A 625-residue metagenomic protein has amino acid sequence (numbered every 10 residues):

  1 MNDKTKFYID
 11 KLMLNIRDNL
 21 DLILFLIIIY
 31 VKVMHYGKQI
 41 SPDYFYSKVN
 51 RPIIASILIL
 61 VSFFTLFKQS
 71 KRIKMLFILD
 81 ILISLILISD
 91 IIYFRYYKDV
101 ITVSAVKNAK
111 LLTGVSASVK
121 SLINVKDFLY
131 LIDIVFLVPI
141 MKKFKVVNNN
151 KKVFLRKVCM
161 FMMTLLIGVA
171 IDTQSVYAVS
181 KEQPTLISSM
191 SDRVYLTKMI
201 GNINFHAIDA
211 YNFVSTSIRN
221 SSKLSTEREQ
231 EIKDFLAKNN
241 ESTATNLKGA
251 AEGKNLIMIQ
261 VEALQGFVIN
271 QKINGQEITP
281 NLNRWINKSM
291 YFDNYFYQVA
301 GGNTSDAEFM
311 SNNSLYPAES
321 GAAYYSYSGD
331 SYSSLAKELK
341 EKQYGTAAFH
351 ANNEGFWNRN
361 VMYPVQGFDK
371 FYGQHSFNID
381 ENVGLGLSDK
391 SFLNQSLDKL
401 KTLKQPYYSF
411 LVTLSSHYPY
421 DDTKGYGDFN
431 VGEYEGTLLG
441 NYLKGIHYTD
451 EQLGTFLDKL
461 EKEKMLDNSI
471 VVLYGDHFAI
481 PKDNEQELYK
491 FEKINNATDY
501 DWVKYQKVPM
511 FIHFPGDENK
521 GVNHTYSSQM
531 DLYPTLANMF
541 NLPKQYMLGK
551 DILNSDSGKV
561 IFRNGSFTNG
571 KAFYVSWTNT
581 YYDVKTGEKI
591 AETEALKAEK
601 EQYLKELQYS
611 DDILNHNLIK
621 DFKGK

Functional and structural regions predicted by a protein language model:
N2-A210: Transmembrane and membrane-interface helices of multi-pass, inner-membrane envelope-modifying transferases
L12, Y30, L112, V119 (+3 more regions): Generic structural signal of hydrophobic/aromatic residues within well-ordered alpha-helices of folded domains
K74, I101, S118-L129, S221 (+6 more regions): Generic alpha-helical structural element
V106-T113, L122-I132, F205-F213, M362-G384 (+2 more regions): Short alpha-helical interface patches
K107, I123, L224-E227, N239 (+2 more regions): Short coil/turn linker and secondary-structure boundary residues
D209-K223, Q230, Y574-V575, Y581: Low-complexity, proline/glycine-enriched hydrophobic segments characteristic of transmembrane helices
R219-T245: Short coil-to-helix leader/linker segments, especially the first N-terminal amphipathic alpha-helix with its helix
L236-K625: Solvent-exposed soluble domains appended to multi-pass membrane proteins
